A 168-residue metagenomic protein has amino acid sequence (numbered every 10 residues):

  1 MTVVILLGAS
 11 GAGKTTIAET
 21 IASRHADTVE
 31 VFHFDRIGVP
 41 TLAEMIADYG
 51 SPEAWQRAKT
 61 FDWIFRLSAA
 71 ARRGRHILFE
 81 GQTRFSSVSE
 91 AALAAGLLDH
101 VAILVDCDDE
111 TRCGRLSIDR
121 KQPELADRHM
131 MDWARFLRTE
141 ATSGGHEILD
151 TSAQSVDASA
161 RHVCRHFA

Functional and structural regions predicted by a protein language model:
L6: Hydrophobic anchor at the beta1->P-loop junction of P-loop NTPases
A9: P-loop (Walker A) phosphate-binding loop of NTP-binding proteins
A12: ATP-binding Walker
T15: Walker A/P-loop
E19-F65: Conserved substrate/cofactor phosphate-moiety recognition/catalytic segment in nucleotide-dependent phosphotransferases
W55-L97: Glycine-rich phosphate-binding loop used to anchor ATP phosphates in small-molecule kinases, encompassing both
G96-S117: Conserved phosphate-donor/acceptor-positioning beta-strand/loop module used by diverse small-molecule
K121-H162: Small-molecule kinase domains that catalyze NTP-dependent phosphoryl transfer to phosphate-bearing small molecules
